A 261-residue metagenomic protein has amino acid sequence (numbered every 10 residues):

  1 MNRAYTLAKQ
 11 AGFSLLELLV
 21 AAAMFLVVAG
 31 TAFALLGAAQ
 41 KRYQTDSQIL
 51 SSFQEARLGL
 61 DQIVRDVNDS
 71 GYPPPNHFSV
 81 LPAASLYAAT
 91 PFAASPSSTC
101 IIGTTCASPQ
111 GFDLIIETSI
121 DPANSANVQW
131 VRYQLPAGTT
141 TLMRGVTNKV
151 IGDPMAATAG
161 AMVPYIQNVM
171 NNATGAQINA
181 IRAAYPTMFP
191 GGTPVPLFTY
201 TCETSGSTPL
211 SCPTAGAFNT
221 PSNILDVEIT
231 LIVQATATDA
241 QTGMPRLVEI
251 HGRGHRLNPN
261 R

Functional and structural regions predicted by a protein language model:
N2-A4, Q10-P74, T242, R261: Aliphatic-rich helix starts adjacent to a transmembrane/signal segment
R3, L7-Q10, V20-A21, P82-A83 (+4 more regions): Residue-level detector of intrinsically disordered, flexible termini and proteolytic processing junctions
A8, P109, T220-S222: Surface-exposed coil/turn segments at beta-strand junctions on protein surfaces, enriched
Q44-T45, S51, V67-I115: Short, glycine/small-hydrophobic-rich surface segments
S47, S51, N68, Q167-R261: Short linear sequence signals and composition-biased patches located at protein termini or domain-edge surfaces
E55, G111-D113, V128-W130, T139 (+2 more regions): Extracellular structured ligand-interaction cores
P96-T208: Type IV pilin-like appendage domain
